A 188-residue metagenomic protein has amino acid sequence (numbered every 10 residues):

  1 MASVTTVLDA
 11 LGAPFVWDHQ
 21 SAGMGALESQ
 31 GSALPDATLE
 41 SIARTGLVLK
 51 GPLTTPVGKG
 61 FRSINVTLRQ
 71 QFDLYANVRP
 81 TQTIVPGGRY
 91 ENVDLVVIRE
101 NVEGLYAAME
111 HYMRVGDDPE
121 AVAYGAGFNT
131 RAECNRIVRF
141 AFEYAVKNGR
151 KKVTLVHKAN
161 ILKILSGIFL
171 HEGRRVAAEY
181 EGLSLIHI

Functional and structural regions predicted by a protein language model:
M1-S21: N-terminal phosphate-binding or glycine-rich loops at protein starts, especially the Walker A/P-loop of NTPases
D9-P14, R175-L183: Short helix-capping segments at alpha-helix termini
P14-P35: N-terminal beta-loop-helix "entrance" segment that forms/cooperates in small-molecule cofactor or anionic ligand
A26, P56-V57, N160-I164: Short, small-residue-enriched loops and turns at beta-alpha junctions that line or gate enzyme active sites
E28-Y124: N-terminal glycine-rich phosphate/adenylate-binding segment common to multiple enzyme folds
P119, A123-C134, R139-I164: An alpha-beta-alpha
K163-G173: Short glycine/threonine-rich loop-to-helix capping motif typified by GTGT followed within a few residues by an Asp-Pro
I186-I188: Conserved small/polar residues in nucleotide/adenosyl-binding loops
